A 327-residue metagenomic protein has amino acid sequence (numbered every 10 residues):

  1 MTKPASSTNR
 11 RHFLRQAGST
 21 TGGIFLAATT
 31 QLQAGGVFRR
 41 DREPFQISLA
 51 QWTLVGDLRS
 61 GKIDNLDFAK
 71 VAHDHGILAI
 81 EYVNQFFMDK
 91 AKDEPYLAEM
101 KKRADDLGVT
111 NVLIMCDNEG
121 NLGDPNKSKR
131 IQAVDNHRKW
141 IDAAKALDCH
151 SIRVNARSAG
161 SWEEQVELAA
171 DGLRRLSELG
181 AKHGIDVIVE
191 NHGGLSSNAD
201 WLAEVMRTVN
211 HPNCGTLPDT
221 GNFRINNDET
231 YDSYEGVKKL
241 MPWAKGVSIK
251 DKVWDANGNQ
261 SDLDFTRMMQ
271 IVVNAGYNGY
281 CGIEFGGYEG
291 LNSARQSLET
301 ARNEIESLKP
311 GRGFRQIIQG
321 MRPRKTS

Functional and structural regions predicted by a protein language model:
T2-A146, E164, R174, A181 (+7 more regions): N-terminal pre-domain/capping segments
P44, A79-I80, A170-I271: Acidic/histidine-rich catalytic cores of soluble enzymes
F86, D117-E119, S151, S158-A159 (+2 more regions): Conserved beta-strand edge residues that scaffold enzyme active sites
V109, I185, A275-G279: A short helix->loop->beta-strand "cap" motif at the edges of active sites that frequently abuts
A144-E163, H183, I188-H192: Active-site groove signature of glycoside hydrolases
A159-L173: Active-site cleft segment of glycoside hydrolase catalytic domains centered on the general acid/base Glu
I249-N257, Y280-E289: Active-site clefts of carbohydrate-active enzymes
